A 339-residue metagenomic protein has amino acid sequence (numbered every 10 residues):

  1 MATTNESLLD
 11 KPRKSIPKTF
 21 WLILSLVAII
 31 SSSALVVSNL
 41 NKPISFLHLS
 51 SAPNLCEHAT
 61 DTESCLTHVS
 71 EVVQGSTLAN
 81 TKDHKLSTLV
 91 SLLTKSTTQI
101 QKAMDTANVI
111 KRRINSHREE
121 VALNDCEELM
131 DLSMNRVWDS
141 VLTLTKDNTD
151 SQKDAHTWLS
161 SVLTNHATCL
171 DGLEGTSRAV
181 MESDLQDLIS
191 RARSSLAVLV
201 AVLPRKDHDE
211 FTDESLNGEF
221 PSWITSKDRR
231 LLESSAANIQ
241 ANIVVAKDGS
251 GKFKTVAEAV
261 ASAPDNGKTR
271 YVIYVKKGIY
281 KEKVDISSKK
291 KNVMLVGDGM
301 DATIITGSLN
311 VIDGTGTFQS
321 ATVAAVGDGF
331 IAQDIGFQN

Functional and structural regions predicted by a protein language model:
M1-K14: Short, low-complexity, Lys/Arg-enriched N-terminal segments of secretory-pathway carbohydrate enzymes
K14-T67, E71-V72, T149: Terminal alpha-helical segments
P17-S25, L86-S91, K153-D154, M181-I189 (+1 more regions): Transmembrane alpha-helices of multi-pass eukaryotic membrane proteins
L55-T62, L66-V69, T77-L159, L163-H166: Extended, amphipathic alpha-helical segments that serve as helical scaffolds
S161, N165-L231: Preference for long, well-ordered alpha-helical segments
E210-A261: Right-handed parallel beta-helix/beta-solenoid
D248-A257, A261, G267-M294, T303-I304: N-terminal extracellular ligand-recognition/capping segment immediately after the signal peptide
D248-G249, N292-N339: Right-handed parallel beta-helix/beta-spiral solenoid domain characteristic of secreted/periplasmic
